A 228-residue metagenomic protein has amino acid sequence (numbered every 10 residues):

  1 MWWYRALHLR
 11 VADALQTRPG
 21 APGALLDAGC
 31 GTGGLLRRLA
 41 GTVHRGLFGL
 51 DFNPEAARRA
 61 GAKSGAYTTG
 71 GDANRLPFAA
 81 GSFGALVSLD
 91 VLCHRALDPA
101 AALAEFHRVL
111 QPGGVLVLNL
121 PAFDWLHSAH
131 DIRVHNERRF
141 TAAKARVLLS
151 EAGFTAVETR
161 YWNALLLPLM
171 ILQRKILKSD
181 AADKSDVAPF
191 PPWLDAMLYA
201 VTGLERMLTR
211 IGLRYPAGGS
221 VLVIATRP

Functional and structural regions predicted by a protein language model:
M1-A79, A85-L89, A101-L103, G218-V221: Conserved N-terminal segment of class I S-adenosyl-L-methionine
G34, E158-T202, A217-V221: Conserved catalytic loop of SAM-dependent methyltransferase domains
D90-H94: Short catalytic micro-motifs in class I SAM-dependent methyltransferases
A100-V115: A short glycine-rich, Lys/Arg-flanked "PGG" loop and its adjoining helix->strand segment in the class I
L116-R138, K144-L148: Short, glycine-/aromatic-enriched active-site segment of Class I SAM-dependent methyltransferases
R146-R160: A SAM-dependent methyltransferase catalytic signature shared across enzymes that methylate proteins
E205-P228: C-terminal lobe and adjacent flexible extensions of AdoMet/dcAdoMet transferase-like proteins
